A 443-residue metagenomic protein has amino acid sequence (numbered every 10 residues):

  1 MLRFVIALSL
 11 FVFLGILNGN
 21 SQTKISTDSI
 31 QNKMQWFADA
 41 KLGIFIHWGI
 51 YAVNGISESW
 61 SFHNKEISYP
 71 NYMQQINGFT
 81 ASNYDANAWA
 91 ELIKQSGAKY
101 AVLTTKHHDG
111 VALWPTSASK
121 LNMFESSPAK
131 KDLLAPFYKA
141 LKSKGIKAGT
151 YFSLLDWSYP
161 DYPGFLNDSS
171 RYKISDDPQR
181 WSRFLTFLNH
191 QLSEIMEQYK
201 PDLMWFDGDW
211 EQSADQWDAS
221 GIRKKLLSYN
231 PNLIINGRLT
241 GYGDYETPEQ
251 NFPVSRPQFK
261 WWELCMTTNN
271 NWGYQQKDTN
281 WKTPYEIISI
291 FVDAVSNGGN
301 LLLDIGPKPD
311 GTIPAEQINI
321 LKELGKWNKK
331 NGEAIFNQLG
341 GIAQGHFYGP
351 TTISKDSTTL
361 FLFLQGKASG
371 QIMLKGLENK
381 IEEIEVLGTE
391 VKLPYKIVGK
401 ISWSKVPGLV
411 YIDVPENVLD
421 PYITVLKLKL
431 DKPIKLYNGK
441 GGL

Functional and structural regions predicted by a protein language model:
M1-T23: Bacterial Sec-dependent N-terminal signal peptides
Q22-L443: Mature catalytic domains of secreted/periplasmic carbohydrate-active enzymes
